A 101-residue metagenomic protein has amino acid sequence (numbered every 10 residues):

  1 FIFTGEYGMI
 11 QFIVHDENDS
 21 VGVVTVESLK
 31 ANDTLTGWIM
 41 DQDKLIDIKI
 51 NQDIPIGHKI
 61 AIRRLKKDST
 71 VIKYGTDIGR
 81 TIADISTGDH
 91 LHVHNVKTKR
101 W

Functional and structural regions predicted by a protein language model:
F1-G8: Short, Lys/Arg-enriched N-terminal segments with co-localized hydrophobic residues within the first ~10-30 amino acids
I10-W101: N-terminal small-residue-enriched
